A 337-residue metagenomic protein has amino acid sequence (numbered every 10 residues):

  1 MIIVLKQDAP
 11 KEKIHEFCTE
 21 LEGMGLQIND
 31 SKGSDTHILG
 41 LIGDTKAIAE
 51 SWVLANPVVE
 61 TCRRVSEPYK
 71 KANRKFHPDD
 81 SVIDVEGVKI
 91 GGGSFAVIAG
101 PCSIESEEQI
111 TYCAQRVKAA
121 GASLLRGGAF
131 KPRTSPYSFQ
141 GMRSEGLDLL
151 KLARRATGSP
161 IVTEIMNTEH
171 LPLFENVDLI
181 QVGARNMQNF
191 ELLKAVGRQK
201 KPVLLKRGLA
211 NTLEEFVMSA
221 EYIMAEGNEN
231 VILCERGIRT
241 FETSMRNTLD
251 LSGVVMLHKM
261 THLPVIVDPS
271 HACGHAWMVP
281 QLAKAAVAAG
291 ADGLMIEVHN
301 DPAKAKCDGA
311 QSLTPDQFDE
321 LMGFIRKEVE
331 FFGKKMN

Functional and structural regions predicted by a protein language model:
M1-V97: Non-catalytic terminal accessory/regulatory regions of metabolic enzymes
K6, M142, G158-E169, D178-E191 (+3 more regions): Catalytic beta/alpha-barrel core
V53, G100, L125, F174 (+3 more regions): Conserved, mostly hydrophobic/aromatic
I83-C102, K131-P136, H258-V267: N-terminal small/glycine-rich loop or linker at the start of catalytic domains across soluble metabolic enzymes
F95-Y112, P136-Q140, P160-E164, G183-R185 (+2 more regions): Active-site mouth loops of central-metabolism enzymes
R126-S144, N300-A310: Glycine-rich, proline-tolerant flexible connector loops at the mouths of alpha/beta enzymes
F139-T163, A195-P202, L251-V265, Q311-G333: Alpha-helix-loop-beta-strand connector modules within alpha/beta enzyme cores
Q199-V298: Catalytic alpha/beta core domains of metabolic enzymes, predominantly
